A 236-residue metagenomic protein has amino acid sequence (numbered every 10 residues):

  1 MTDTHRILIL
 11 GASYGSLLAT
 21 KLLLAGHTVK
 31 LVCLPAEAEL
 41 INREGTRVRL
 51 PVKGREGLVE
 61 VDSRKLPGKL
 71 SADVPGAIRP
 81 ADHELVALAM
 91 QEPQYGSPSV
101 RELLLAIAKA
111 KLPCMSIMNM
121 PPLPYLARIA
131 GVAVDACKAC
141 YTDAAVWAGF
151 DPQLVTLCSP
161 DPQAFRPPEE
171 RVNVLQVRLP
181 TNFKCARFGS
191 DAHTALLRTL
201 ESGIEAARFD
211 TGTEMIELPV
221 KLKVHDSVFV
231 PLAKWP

Functional and structural regions predicted by a protein language model:
M1-G54: NAD(P)+-binding Rossmann beta1-loop-alpha1 motif at the extreme N-terminus of oxidoreductases
L18, L22, L103-K111, A133 (+1 more regions): Hydrophobic, Leu/Ile/Phe/Ala-enriched alpha-helical segments that form helix-helix packing faces
A36, P98, D191: Conserved active-site and cofactor/substrate-binding residues in soluble primary-metabolism enzymes
L40-N42, V59-E60, P124-R128: Short, charged, surface-exposed secondary-structure boundary motifs
T46-K69, Y141: N-terminal glycine-rich dinucleotide-binding loop that anchors FAD/FMN and/or NAD(P) in oxidoreductases
R64-V172, V177: Rossmann-like NAD(P)(H) cofactor-binding subdomain of soluble oxidoreductases
A106, K138-P236: Internal alpha-helical scaffold of NAD(P)-dependent oxidoreductase catalytic cores
